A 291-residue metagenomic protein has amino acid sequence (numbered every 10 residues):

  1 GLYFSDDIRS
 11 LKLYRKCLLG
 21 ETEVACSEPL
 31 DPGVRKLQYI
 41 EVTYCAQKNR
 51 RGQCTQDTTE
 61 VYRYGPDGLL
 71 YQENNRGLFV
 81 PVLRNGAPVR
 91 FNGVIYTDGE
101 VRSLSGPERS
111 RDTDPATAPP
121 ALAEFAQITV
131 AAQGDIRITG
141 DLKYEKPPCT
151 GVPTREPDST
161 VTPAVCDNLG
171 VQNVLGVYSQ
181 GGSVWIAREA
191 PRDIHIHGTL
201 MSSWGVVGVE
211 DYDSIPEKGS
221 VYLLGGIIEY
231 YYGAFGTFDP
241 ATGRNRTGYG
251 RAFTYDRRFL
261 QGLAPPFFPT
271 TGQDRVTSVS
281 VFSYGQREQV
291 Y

Functional and structural regions predicted by a protein language model:
G1-T139, K143-Y291: C-terminal globular interaction/adhesion domains in large, modular proteins
